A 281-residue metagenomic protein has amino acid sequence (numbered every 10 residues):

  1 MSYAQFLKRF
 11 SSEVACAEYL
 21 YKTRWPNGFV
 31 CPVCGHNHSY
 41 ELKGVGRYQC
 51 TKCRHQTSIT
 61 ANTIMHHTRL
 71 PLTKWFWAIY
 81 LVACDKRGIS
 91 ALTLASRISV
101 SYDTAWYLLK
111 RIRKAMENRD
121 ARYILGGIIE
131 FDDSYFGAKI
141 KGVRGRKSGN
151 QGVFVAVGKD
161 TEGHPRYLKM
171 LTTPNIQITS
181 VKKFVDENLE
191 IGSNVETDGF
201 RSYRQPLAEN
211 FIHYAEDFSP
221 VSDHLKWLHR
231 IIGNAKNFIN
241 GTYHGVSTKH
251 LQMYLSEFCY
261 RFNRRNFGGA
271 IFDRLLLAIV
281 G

Functional and structural regions predicted by a protein language model:
M1-G281: Residue-level recognition of single "structural anchor" positions that define or cap local secondary structure
